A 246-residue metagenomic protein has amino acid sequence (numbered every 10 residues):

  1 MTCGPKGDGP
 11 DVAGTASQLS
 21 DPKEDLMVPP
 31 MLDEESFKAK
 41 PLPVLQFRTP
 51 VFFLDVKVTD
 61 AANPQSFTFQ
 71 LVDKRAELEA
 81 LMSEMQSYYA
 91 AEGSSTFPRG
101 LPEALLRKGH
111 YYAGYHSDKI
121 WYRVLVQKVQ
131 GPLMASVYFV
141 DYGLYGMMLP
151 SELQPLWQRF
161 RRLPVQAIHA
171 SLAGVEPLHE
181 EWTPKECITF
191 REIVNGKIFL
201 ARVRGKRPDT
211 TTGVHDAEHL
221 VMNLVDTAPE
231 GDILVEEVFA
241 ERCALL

Functional and structural regions predicted by a protein language model:
M1-L246: Intrinsically disordered, low-complexity segments and flexible domain linkers enriched for serine/proline and other
